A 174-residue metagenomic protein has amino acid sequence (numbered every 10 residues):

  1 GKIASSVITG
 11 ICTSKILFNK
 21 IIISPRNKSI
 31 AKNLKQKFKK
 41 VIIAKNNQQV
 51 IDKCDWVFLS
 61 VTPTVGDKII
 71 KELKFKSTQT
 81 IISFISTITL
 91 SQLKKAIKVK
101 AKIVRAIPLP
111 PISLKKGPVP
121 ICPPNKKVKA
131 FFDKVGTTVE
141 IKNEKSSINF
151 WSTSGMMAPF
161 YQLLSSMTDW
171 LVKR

Functional and structural regions predicted by a protein language model:
G1, S5, K28, A44 (+4 more regions): Electropositive phosphate-/nucleotide-binding environments in soluble metabolic enzymes
G1-K45, Q49: NAD(P)+-binding Rossmann beta1-loop-alpha1 motif at the extreme N-terminus of oxidoreductases
V7, K28-I30, F38, N47-I121 (+1 more regions): Rossmann-like NAD(P)(H) cofactor-binding subdomain of soluble oxidoreductases
G10-I11, P108, E144-I148: A short alpha-helix capping/helix-coil boundary motif
G10-S14, E72, W170: A generic secondary-structure signal
N19, V41-I42, Q79-T80, A101-K102 (+1 more regions): A structural micro-motif
A44, A106, I141: Hydrophobic residues at beta-strand termini and immediately following loops that shape nucleotide-binding pockets
Q92-K102, G117-W151, G155-R174: Internal alpha-helical scaffold of NAD(P)-dependent oxidoreductase catalytic cores
